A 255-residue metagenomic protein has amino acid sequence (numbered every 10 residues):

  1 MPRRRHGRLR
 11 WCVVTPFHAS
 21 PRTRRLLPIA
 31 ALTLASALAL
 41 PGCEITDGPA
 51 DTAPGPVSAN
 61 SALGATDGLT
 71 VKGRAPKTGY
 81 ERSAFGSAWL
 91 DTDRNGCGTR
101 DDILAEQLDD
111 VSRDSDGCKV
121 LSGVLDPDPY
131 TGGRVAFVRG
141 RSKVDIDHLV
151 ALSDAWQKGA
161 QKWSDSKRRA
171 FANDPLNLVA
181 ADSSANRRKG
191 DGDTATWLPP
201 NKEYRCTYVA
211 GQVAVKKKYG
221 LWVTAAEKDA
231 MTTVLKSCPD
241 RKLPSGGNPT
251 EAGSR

Functional and structural regions predicted by a protein language model:
R4-V13, F17-A30: Bacterial N-terminal signal peptides that target proteins for export
L40-G42: C-terminal motif of bacterial Sec signal peptides marking the signal peptidase cleavage site
E44-D47: Bacterial signal peptide processing site
P49-A84: N-terminal low-complexity, Pro/Thr/Ser-rich intrinsically disordered segments that act as propeptides or flexible
W89-D93: Acidic, divalent-cation-chelating loop motifs in proteins
R94-G98: Acidic, glycine-anchored loop motifs typical of Ca2+
R100-L149: Acidic, aromatic-lined catalytic clefts of primarily extracellular/periplasmic carbohydrate-active enzymes that remodel
P129-R255: Domain-level detector of nuclease and nuclease-like folds in predominantly extracellular/periplasmic contexts
